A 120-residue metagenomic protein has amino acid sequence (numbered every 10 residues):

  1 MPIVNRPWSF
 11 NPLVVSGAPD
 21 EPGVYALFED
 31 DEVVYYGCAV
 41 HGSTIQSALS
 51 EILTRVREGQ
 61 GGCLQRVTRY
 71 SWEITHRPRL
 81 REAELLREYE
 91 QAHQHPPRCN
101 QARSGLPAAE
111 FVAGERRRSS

Functional and structural regions predicted by a protein language model:
M1-V34, C38-S120: Boundary/linker segments flanking structured domains
